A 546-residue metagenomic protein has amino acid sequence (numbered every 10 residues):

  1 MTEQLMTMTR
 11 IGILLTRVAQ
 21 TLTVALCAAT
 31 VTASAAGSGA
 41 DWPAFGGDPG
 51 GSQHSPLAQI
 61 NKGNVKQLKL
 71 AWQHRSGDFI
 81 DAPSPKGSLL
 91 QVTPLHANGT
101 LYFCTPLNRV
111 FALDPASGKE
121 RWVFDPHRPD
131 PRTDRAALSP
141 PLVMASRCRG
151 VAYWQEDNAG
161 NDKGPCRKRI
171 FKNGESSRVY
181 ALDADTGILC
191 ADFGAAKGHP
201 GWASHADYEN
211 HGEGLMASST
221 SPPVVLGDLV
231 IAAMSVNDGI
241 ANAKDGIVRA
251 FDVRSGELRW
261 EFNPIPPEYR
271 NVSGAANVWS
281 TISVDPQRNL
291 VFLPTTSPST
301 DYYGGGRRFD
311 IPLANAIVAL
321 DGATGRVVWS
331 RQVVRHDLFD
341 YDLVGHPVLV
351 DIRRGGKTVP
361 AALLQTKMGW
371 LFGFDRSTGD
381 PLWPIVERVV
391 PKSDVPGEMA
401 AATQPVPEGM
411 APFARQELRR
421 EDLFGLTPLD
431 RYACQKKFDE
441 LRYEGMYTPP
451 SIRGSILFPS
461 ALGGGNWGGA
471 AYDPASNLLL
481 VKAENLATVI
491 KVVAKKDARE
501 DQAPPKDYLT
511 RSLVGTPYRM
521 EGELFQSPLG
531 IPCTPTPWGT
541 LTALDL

Functional and structural regions predicted by a protein language model:
M1-T16: N-terminal secretory signal peptides that target proteins for export/translocation
R17-T30: Bacterial N-terminal signal peptides
V31-A35: Sec/Tat signal peptide C-region and signal peptidase I cleavage site
A36-F79, H96: Mature N-terminal segment immediately following signal peptide/propeptide cleavage in secreted/periplasmic
W42-G46, K86-R109, P140-R178, L215-I240 (+10 more regions): Repeat-blade elements of multi-bladed beta-propeller folds
G63-F79, V110-L142, Q155, A159-K163 (+10 more regions): Extracytoplasmic/lumenal domain signature
R307-R308, C434-V481, N485-I490: Long hydrophobic segments that form regular secondary structure
P412-C434: N-terminal leader/propeptide and maturation segments of large enzyme subunits in energy/redox metabolism and hydrolases
